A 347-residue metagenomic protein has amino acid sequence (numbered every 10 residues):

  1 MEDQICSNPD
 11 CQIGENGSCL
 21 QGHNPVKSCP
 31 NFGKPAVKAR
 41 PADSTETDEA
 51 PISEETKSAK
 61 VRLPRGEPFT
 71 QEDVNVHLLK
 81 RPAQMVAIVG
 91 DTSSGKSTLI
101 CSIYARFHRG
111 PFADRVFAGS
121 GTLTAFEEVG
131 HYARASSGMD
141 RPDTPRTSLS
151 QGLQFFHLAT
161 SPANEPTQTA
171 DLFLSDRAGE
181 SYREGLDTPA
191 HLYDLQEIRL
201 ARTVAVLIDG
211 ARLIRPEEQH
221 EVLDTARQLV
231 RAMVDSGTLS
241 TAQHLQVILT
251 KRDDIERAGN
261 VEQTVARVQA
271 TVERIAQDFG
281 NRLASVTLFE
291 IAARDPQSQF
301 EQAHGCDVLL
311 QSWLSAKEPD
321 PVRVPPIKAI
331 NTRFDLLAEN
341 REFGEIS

Functional and structural regions predicted by a protein language model:
M1-L63, P68, E72: Long, basic/Gly/Ser/Thr-rich N-terminal segments that mediate initial subcellular attachment or targeting
T70-E72, S150-A205, L213-Q219, L223 (+1 more regions): Switch II of P-loop NTPase G domains
N75-M85: Phosphate-binding P-loop
D91-T92, S102: P-loop (Walker A) phosphate-binding loop of NTP-binding proteins
S94-K96: Conserved glycine(s) of the Walker
T98-R109: A conserved segment at the C-terminal end of the G1
F107-S148: Flexible phosphate/Mg2+-sensing switch loops adjacent to catalytic phosphate-binding sites
Y193-S347: Conserved GTP-binding G-domain of TRAFAC-class P-loop NTPases and closely related GTPase folds
